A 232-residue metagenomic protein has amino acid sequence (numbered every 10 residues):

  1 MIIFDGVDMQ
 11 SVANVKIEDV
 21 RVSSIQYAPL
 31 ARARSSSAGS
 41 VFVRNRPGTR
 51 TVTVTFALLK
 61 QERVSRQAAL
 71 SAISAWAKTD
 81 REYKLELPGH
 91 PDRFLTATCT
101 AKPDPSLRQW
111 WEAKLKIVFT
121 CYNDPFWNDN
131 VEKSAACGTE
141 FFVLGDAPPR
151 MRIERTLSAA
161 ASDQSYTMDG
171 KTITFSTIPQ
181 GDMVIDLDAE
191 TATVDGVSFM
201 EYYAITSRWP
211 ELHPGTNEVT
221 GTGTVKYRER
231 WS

Functional and structural regions predicted by a protein language model:
M1-T51, P91-P105: Solvent-exposed edge beta-strands and adjacent loop segments that serve as assembly or binding interfaces
I2, T120-Y122, K133: Mixed-charge, glycine-accented linear interaction segment located at domain edges/termini
I3, V7, Q61-T100: Short, acidic/charged, Gly/Pro-enriched secondary-structure junctions
S37-V64, W111-D124, N217: Oligomerization/assembly interface segments of phage tail-like spikes and tubes
R46-R50, A77-T79, Q109-A113, G145-A147 (+1 more regions): Solvent-exposed loop and beta-edge segments used for protein-protein assembly and interaction
A68-S74, K114-L115, E132-S134: "Short basic amphipathic alpha-helical interaction patches in structured regions
K84-P125: Short beta-strand and beta-hairpin "edge-sheet" elements
P125-S232: Intrinsically disordered, low-complexity segments enriched in serine, threonine, and glycine
